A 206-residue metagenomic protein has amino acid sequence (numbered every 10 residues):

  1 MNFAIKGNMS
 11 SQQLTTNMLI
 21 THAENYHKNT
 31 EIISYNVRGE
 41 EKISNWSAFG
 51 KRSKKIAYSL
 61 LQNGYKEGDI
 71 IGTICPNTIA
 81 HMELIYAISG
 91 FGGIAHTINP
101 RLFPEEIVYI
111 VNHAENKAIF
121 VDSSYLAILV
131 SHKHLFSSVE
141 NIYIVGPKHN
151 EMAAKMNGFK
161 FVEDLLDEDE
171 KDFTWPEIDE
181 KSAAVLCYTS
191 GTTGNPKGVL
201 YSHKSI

Functional and structural regions predicted by a protein language model:
M1-N63, E67, S138, K148-H149 (+1 more regions): N-lobe entry segment of adenylate-forming
Q13, K28-T30, Y143-I144, E168-Y188 (+1 more regions): Conserved pre-ATP/AMP-binding loop-to-beta segment of ANL
L19-I20, Q62-N63, G90-L166, F173 (+1 more regions): Structural core segment of the AMP-binding/adenylate-forming
I32-T78, M82-Y86, F103-V108, V162-D164 (+1 more regions): Conserved AMP-binding/adenylate-forming core of the ANL superfamily
K42-S47, A184-I206: Conserved AMP-binding A3 loop
I71, I88, I119, A183 (+1 more regions): Conserved S/T- and glycine-rich ATP-binding loop of Class I adenylate-forming
L84-S89, A95, I206: Short hydrophobic alpha-helical segments of the AMP-binding
